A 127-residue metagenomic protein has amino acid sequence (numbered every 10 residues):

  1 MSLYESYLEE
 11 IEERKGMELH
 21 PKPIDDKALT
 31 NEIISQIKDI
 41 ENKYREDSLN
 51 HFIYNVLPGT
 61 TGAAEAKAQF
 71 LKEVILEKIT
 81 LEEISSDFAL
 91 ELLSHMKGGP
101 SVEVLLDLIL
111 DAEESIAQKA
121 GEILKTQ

Functional and structural regions predicted by a protein language model:
L3-D39: Amphipathic alpha-helical packing elements
L19-P23, I40-R45, T60, I79-L81: Charged, low-complexity interaction regions
K27-S35, P58-E77, G98-L110: Amphipathic alpha-helical scaffolding segments comprising HEAT/armadillo-like alpha-solenoid repeats
K38-K43, L76-I84, I109-I116: Short coil turns that connect the paired helices of HEAT/ARM alpha-solenoid repeats
N42-V56, E65-Q69, E73, L81-E83: An N-terminal, globular interaction/scaffold subdomain
R45-L49, K67, S85-L92, A117-L124: Conserved hydrophobic register position within alpha-solenoid helical repeats
Y54-T60, L93-G99, A112, T126-Q127: Residue-level signature of the C-terminal ends
T80-L90, S94-S101: Glycine-rich active-site/cofactor-binding loop and its immediate structural neighborhood
